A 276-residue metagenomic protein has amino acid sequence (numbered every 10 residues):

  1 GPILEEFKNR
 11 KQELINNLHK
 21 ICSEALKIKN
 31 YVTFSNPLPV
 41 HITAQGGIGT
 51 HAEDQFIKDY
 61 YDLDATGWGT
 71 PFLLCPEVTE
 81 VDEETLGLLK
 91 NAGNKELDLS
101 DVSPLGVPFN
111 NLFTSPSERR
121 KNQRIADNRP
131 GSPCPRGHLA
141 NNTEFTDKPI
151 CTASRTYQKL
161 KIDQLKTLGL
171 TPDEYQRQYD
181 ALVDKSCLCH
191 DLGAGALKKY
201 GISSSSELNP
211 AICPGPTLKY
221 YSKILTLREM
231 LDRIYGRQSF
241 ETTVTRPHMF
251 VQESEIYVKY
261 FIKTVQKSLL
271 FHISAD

Functional and structural regions predicted by a protein language model:
G1-R129: Glycine-rich phosphate/ribose-binding loops and adjacent secondary-structure elements that form binding surfaces
P76-V78, P108-D276: C-terminal extensions of enzymes
